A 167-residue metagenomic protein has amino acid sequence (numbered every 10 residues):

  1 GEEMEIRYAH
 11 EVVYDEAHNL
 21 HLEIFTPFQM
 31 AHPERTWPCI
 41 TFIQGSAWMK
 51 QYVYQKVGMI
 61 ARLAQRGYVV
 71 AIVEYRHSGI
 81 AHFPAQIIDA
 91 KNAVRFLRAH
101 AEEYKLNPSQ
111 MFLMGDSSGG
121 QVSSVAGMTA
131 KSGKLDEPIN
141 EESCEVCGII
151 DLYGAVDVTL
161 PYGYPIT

Functional and structural regions predicted by a protein language model:
G1-T167: Alpha/beta-hydrolase superfamily serine-hydrolase fold, recognizing
